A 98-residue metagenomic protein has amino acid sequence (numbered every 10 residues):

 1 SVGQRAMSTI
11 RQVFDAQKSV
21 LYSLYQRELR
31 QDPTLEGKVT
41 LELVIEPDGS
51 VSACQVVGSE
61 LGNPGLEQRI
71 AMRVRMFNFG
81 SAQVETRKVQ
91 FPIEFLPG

Functional and structural regions predicted by a protein language model:
S1-G98: Charge-biased low-complexity segments
